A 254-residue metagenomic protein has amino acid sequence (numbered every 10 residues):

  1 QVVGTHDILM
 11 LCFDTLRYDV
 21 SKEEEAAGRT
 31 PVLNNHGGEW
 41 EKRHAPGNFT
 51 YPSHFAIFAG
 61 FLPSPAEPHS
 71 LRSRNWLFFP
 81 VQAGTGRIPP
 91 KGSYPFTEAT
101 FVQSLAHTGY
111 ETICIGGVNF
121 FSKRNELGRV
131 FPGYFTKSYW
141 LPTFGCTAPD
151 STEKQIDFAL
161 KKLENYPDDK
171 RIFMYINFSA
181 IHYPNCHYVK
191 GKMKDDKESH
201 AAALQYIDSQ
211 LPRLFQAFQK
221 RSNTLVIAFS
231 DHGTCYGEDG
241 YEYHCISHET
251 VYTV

Functional and structural regions predicted by a protein language model:
Q1-V254: Catalytic domains that recognize anionic headgroups
